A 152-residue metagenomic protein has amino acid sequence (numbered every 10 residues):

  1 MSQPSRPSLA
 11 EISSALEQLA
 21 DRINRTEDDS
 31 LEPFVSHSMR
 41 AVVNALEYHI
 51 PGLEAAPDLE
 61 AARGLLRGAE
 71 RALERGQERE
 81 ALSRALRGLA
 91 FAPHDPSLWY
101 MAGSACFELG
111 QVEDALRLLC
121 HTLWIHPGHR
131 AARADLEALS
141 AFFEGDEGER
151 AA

Functional and structural regions predicted by a protein language model:
M1-D58, A152: Long, contiguous interaction/recruitment modules in multidomain scaffold/adaptor proteins
L46, R71, A105, L139-D146: TPR/TPR-like alpha-solenoid repeats
E54-E108, H121: Alpha-helical adaptor scaffolds
V112-R117, A141-A152: Alpha-helical linker/edge segments of TPR/alpha-solenoid repeat scaffolds and analogous pre-/post-domain helices
